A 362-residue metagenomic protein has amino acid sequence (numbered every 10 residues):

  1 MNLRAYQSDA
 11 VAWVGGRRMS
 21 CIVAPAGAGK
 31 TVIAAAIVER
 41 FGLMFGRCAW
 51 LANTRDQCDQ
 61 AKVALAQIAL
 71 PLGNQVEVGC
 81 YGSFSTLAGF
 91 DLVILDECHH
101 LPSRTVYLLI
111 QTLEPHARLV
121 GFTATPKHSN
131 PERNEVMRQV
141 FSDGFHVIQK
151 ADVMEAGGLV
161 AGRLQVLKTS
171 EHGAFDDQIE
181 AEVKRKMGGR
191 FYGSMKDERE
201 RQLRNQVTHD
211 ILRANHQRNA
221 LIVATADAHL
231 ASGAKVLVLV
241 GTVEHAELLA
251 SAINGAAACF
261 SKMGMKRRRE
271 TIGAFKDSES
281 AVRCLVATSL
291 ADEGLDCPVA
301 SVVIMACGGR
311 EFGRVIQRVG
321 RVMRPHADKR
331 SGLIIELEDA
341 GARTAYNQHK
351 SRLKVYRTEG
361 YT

Functional and structural regions predicted by a protein language model:
M1-V23: Conserved pre-motif I regulatory segment
R17-I37, V286: Walker A/P-loop
L51-G89, T271: Inter-Walker segment of RecA-like/P-loop motor cores
D59-V63, L237, E247-L248, G255-D292: Conserved helicase ATPase core of P-loop NTP-dependent helicases/translocases
D91-I94, V286-A287, D292-G308, R314-Q317 (+1 more regions): A short beta-strand element within the Helicase C-terminal
H100-Q165, Y356: Post-DEXD/H (motif II) to motif III coupling segment of the RecA-like Helicase ATP-binding lobe
V183-A252: Conserved interdomain hinge at the start of the Helicase C-terminal
R321-V355: Conserved segment of the helicase C-terminal RecA-like domain
